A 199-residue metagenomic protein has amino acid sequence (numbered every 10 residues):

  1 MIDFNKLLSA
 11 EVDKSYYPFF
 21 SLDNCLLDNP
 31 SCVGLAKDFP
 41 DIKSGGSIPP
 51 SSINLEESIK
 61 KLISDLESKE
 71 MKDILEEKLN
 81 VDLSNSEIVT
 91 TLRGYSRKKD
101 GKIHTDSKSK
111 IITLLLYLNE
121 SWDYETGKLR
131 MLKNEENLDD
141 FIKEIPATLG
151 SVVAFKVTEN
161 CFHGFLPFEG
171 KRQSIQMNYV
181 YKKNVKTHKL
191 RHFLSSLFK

Functional and structural regions predicted by a protein language model:
M1-A154, T158-K199: Fe(II)/2-oxoglutarate oxygenase catalytic core
